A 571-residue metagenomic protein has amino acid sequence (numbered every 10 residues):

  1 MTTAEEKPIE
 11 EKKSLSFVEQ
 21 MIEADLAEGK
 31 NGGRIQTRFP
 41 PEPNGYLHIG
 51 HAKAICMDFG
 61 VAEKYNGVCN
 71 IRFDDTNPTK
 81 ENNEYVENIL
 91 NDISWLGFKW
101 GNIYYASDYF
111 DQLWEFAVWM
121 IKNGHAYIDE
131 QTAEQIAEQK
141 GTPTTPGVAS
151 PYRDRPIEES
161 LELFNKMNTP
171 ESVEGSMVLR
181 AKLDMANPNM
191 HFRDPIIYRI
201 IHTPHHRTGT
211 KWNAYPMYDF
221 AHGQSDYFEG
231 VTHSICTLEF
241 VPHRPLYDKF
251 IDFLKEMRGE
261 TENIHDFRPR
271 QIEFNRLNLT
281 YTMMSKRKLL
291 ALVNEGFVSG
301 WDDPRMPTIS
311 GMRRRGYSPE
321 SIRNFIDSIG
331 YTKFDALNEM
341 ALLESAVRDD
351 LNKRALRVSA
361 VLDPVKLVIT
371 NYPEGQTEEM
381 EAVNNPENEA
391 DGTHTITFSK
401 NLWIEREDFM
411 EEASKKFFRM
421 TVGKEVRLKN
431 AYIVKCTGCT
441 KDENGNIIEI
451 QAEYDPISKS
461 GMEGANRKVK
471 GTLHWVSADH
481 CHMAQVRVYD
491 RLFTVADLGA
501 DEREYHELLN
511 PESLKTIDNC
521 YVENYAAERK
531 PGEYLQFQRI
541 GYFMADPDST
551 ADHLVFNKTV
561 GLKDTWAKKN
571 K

Functional and structural regions predicted by a protein language model:
M1-K7: N-terminal acidic, proline/glycine-rich, low-complexity intrinsically disordered segments
K13-L90, H205-T237: N-terminal catalytic cores of NTP/NDP-binding nucleotidyl/phosphoryl-transfer enzymes
G29, D58, I89, M120 (+3 more regions): Residue-level signal for inorganic ion chemistry
P40-P43, R72-K80, N102-D111, E134 (+5 more regions): Conserved short loop/turn motifs at secondary-structure junctions
I71, D75-N77, N83-E84, Y105 (+4 more regions): Active-site cores that bind ATP or allylic diphosphates and position pyrophosphate for catalysis
Y85-D111, F116-W119, G124-Y127: A glycine-rich helix N-cap at a beta->alpha junction
D266-A346: Long, charged, mostly alpha-helical binding arms that flank functional sites
F325-K571: Substrate/cofactor-recognition hotspot
